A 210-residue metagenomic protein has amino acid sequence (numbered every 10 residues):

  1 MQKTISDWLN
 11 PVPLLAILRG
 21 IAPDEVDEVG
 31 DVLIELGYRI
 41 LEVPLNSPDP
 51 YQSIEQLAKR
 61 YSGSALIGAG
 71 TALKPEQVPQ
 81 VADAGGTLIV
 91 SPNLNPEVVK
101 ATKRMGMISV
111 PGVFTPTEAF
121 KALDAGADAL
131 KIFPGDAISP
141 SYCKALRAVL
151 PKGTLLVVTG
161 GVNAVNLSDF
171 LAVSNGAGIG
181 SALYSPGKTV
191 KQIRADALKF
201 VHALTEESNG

Functional and structural regions predicted by a protein language model:
M1-A84, R104, A164-V165, K188-G210: Conserved N-terminal beta1-alpha1 strand-loop-helix module at the mouth
P13-L15, I40-E42, S64-G68, T87-L88 (+4 more regions): Structural preference for beta-strand elements that scaffold enzyme active sites
R19-G20, I67-P75, S91-N95, P111-P116 (+2 more regions): Glycine-rich beta-to-alpha transition loops that act as phosphate-gripper elements at the mouths of alpha/beta enzyme
K74-A84, T117-A125, V162-A177: Catalytic cores of alpha/beta
L88, P92-V98, I132-P140, V173-D196: Glycine-rich phosphate-binding active-site loops on the catalytic face of alpha/beta enzymes
P92-A137: Histidine/lysine/aspartate-rich catalytic loop segments that bind and position anionic ligands
V98-T102, F120-D124, P140-A145, N166 (+1 more regions): Short, charged, surface-exposed secondary-structure boundary motifs
S109, L146-L150: CoA-thioester-processing core
